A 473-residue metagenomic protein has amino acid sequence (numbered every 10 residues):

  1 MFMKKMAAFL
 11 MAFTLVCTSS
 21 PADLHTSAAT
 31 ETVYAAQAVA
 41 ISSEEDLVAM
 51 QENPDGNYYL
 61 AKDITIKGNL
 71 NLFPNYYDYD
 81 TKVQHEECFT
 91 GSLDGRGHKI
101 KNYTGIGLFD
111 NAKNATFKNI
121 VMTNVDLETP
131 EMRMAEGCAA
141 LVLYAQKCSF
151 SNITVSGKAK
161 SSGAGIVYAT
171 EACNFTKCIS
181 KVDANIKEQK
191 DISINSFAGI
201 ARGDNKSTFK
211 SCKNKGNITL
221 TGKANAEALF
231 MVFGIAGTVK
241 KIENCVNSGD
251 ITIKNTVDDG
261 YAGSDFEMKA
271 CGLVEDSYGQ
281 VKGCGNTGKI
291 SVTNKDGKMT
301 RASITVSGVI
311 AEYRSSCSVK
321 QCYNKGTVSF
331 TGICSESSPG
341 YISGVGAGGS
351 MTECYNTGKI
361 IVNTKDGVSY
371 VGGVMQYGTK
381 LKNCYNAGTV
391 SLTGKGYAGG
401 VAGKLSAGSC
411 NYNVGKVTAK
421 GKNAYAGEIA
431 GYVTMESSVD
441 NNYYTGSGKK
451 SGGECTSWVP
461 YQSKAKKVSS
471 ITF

Functional and structural regions predicted by a protein language model:
K4-F9: Sec-dependent signal peptide recognition, specifically the positively charged N-region followed immediately by
L10-M11, F473: A periodicity- and composition-biased signal for non-globular, repetitive helical segments
M11-L15, S19: Hydrophobic core
A22-D23: Signal peptide cleavage region of secreted peptide precursors
A29-F473: Surface-exposed repetitive/solenoidal architectures
